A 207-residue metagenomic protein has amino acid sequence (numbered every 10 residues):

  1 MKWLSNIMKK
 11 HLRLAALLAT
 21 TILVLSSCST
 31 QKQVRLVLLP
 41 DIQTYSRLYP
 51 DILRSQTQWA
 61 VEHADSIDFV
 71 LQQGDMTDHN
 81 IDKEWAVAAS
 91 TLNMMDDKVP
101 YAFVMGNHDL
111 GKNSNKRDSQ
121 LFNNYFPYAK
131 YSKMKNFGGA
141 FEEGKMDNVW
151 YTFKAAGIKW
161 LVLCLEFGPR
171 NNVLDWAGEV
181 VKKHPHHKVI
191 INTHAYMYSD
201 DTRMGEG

Functional and structural regions predicted by a protein language model:
W3-A16: Bacterial N-terminal signal peptides that target proteins for export
A16-S26: Bacterial N-terminal signal peptides
S27-E84: N-terminal active-site segment of His-dependent metallophosphoesterases
R35-P40, I67-Q73, T77-D78, P100-M105 (+5 more regions): Structural recognition of the beta-strand scaffold that forms the well-ordered cores of secreted hydrolase catalytic
L39-Y45, Q56-H63, H79, T91-K98 (+2 more regions): Structured segments of extracytoplasmic/periplasmic soluble domains in secreted or envelope-associated proteins
S46-L48, Q72, H79-K83, L110-N115 (+3 more regions): Extracytoplasmic/secreted cell-surface and envelope-processing proteins
V61-F69, K145, K159-G207: His/acidic metal-ligating clusters that form di-metal
D82-D175: Extended active-site neighborhood of metal-dependent phosphoesterases/phosphodiesterases
